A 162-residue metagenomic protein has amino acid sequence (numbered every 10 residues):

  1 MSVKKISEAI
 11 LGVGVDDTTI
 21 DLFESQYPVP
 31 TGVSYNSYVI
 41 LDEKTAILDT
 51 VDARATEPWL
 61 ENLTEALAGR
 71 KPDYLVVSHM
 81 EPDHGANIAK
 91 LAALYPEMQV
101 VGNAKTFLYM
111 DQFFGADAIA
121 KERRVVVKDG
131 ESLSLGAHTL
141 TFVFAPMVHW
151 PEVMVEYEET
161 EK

Functional and structural regions predicted by a protein language model:
V3-E65, V155-E158, K162: Conserved beta-strand hairpin/beta-sheet module of binuclear metal-dependent hydrolase folds, prominently
K4-E8, G102-V153: Metallo-beta-lactamase
E43-K44, K71, P96-E97, I119-E122 (+2 more regions): Short coil/turn connectors at secondary-structure junctions
K44, V51-D52, M80, T106 (+1 more regions): Structured beta->alpha junctions
A46-D49, D73-V77, F142: Short catalytic-loop micro-motif centered on adjacent basic/acidic residues
R54-V101: Active-site metal-binding motif and surrounding structural segment of the metallo-beta-lactamase
